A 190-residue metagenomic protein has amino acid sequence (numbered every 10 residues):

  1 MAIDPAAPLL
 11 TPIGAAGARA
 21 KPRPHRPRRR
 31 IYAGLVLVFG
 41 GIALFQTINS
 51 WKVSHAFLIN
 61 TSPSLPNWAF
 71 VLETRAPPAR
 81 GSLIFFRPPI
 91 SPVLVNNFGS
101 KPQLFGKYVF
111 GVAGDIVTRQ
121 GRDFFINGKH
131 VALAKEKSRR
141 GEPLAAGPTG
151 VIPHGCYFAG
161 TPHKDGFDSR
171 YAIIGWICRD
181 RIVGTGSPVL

Functional and structural regions predicted by a protein language model:
M1-L104, V151, A172-L190: Protein maturation boundaries and topogenic segments
P22-P24, A134-K137, G141-G186: Acidic/glycine-rich C-terminal interaction modules and beta/coil loop segments that lie outside canonical DNA-binding
R75, P89, R122, K129 (+3 more regions): Surface loops and adjacent helix of pleckstrin homology
S82-I84, D115, C156: Structural motif
P92, V117, F124, K164-G166: Solvent-exposed loop/turn segments at secondary-structure junctions within structured extracellular/periplasmic domains
S100-L133: Mid-length scaffold segments of soluble, non-membrane domains
